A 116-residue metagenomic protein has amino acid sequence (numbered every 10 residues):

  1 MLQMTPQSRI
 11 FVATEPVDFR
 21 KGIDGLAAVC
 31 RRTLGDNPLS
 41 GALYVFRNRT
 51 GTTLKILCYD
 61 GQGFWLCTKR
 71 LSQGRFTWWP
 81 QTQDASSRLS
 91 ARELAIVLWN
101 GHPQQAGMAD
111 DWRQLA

Functional and structural regions predicted by a protein language model:
M1-A116: Polybasic/polar functional segments that serve as interface/processing modules
